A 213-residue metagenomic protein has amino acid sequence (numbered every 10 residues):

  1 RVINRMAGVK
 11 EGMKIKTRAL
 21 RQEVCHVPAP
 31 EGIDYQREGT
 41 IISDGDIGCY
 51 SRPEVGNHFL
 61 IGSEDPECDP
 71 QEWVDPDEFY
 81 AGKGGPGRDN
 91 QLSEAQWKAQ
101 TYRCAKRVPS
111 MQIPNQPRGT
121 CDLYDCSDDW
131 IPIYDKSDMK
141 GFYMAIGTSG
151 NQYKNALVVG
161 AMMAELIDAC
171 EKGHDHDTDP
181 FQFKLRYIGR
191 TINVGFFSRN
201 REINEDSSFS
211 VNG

Functional and structural regions predicted by a protein language model:
R1-G141: Active-site substrate-recognition segment that forms the wall of the catalytic cavity or substrate channel
D138-G213: C-terminal lid/capping helical subdomain adjacent to the catalytic/cofactor pocket in oxidative enzymes
